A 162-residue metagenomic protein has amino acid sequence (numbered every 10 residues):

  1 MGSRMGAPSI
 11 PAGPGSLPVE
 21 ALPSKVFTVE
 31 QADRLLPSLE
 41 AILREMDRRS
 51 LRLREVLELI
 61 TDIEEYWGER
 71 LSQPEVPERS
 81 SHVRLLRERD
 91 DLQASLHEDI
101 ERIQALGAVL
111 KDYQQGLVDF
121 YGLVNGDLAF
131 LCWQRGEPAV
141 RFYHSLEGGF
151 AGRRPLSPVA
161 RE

Functional and structural regions predicted by a protein language model:
M1-Y66: Long, hydrophobic N-terminal alpha-helical segment
A7-S9, G13-L17, F27-T28, P77-E78 (+4 more regions): Mixed-charge, polar/low-complexity N-terminal
I42, R49-R52, V56-L59, I63 (+4 more regions): Amphipathic coiled-coil alpha-helices
E58-R84, V109-F130: Charge-rich, acidic-biased intrinsically disordered regions
D90, A94-E162: Glycine-rich, aromatic-bearing surface loops/beta-hairpins
